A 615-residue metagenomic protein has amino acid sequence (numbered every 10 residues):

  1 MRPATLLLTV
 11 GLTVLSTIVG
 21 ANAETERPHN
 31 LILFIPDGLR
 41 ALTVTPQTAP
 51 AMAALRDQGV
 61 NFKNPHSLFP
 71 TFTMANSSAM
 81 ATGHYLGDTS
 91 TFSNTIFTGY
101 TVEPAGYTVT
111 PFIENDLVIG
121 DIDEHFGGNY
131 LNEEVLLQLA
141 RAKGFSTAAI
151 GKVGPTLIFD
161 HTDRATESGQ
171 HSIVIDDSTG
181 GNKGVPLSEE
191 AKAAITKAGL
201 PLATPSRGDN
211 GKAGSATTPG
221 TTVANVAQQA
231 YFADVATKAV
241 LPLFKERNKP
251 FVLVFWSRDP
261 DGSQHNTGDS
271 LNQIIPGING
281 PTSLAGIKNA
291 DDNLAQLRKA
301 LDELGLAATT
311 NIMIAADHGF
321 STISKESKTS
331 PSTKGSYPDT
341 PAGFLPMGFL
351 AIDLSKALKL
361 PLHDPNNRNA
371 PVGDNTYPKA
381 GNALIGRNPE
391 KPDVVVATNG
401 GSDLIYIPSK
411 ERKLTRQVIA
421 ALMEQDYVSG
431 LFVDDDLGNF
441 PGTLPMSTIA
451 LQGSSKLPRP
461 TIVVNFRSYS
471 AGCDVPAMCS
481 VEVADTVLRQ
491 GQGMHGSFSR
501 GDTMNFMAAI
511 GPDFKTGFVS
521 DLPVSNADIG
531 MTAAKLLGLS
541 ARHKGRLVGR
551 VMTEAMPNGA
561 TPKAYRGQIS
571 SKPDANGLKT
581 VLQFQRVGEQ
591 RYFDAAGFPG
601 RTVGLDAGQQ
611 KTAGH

Functional and structural regions predicted by a protein language model:
E24-P28, A41-K143, V153-H171, D176: Active-site nucleophile/metal-coordination loop of metallo-enzymes that catalyze phosphate/sulfate and related
P28-A41, A54-R56, M80, A140 (+8 more regions): Beta-strand elements within well-structured catalytic alpha/beta cores of enzymes that handle phosphate/sulfate esters
A41, A53-A54, Q138, G400-V433 (+2 more regions): Non-catalytic, well-ordered alpha-helical segments in soluble enzyme domains
P70-F72, N94-D123, Q296-R489, L605-H615: Secreted, luminal/periplasmic, and some membrane-associated catalytic domains that remodel anionic oxygen-ester
L86-T89, R164-S206, I274-D292, S332-N369: Acidic, His- and aromatic-enriched active-site or binding-groove loops in soluble protein domains that engage sugars
G120-A224, Q228-V240, R258-Q264: A contiguous, mid-domain pocket- or channel-lining segment that forms the substrate-recognition surface
I158-T166, A236-A290, Q296, E326-K328 (+2 more regions): Active-site His/acidic residue clusters
S429-I462, D521, L539-P573: Polar, surface-exposed loop/tail segments that function as active-site lids or cofactor/substrate-recognition elements
